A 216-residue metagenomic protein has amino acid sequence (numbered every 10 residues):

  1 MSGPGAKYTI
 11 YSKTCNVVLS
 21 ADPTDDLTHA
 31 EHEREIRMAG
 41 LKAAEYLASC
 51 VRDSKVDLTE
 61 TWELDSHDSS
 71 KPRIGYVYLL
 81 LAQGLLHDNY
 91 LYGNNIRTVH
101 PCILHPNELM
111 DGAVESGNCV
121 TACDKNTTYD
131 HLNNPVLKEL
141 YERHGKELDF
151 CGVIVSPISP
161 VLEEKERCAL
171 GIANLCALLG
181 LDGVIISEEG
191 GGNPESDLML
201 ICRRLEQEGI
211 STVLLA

Functional and structural regions predicted by a protein language model:
M1-A216: An N-terminal assembly and electron-transfer interface module characteristic of large anaerobic redox and radical
